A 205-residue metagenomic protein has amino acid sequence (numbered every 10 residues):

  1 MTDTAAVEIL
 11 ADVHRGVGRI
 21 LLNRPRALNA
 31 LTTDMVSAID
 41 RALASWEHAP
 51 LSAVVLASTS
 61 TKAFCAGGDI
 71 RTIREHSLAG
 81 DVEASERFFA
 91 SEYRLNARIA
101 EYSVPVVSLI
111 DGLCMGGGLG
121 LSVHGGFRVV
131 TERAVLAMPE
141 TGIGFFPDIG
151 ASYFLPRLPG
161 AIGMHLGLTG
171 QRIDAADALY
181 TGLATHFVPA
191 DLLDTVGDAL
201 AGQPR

Functional and structural regions predicted by a protein language model:
M1-A57, A97: Conserved CoA-thioester-binding segment of acyl-CoA-metabolizing enzymes
A42, S91-Y102: Catalytic-core regions built around general acid/base machinery
L56, D69, L121-S122, D177-A178: Hydrophobic/aromatic residues within transmembrane alpha-helices of multi-pass small-molecule transporters
S58-S91, G144: Glycine- (often His-adjacent) and acidic-residue-rich active-site loop that binds/positions the CoA thioester
I99-I143, L166, A175: Glycine-rich beta-to-alpha active-site loop
S152-A161: Hydrophobic, secondary-structure "cap" segments at the distal end of domains
Q171-D177: Acidic, divalent-metal-coordinating active-site segment for phosphoryl/phosphodiester hydrolysis, typified by short
L183-R205: Amphipathic alpha-helical blocks and their helix-capping loop/short-beta junctions
